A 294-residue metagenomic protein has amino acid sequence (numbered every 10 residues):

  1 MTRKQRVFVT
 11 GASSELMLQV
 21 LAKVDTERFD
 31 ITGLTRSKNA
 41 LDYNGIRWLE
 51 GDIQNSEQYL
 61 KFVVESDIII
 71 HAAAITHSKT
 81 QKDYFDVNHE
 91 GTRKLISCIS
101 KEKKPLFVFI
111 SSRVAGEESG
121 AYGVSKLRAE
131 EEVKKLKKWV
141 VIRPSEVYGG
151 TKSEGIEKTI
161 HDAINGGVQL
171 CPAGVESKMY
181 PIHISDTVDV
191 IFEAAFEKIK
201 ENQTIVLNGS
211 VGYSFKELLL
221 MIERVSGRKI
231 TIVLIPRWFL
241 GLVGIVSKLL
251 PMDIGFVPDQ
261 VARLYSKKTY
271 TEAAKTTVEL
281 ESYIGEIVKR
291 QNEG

Functional and structural regions predicted by a protein language model:
T2-E27: N-terminal Rossmann NAD(P)H-binding glycine-rich loop of SDR-like oxidoreductase domains
T10, L34, I69-A73, F107-R113 (+1 more regions): SDR active-site strand-loop-helix element
A40-D42, I46-R93, C98-K101, R113-E117: NAD(P)H-binding glycine-rich loop region in Rossmannoid oxidoreductase-like domains and their noncatalytic homologs
F85-T92, V108, K126, Y180: Short alpha-helix in the Rossmann-fold core of NAD(P)-dependent oxidoreductases
E130-T151: Conserved beta-loop-beta element that borders a ligand/cofactor-binding pocket
S145-K152, A173-I184, N208-V211: Glycine-rich "substrate-gating" loop/helix at the edge of Rossmann-like oxidoreductase active sites
H161-I182, V190, A194, V206: A conserved pocket-lining segment of Rossmann-fold NAD(P)-dependent short-chain dehydrogenase/reductase
V190-D253, K275-G294: Mid/C-terminal beta-alpha module of Rossmann-like enzyme folds, strongest in SDR-family dehydrogenases/epimerases
